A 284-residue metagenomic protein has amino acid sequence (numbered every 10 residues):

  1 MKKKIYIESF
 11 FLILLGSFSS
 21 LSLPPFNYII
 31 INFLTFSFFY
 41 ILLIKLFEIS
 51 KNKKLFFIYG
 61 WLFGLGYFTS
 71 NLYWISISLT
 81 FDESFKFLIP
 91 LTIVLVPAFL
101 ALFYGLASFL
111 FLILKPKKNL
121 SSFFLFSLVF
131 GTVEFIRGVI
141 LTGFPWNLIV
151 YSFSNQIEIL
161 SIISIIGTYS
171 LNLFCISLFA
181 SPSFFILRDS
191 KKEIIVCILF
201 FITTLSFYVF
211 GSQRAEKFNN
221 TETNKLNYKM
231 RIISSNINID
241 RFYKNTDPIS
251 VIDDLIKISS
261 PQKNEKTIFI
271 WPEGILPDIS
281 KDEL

Functional and structural regions predicted by a protein language model:
K2-F218: Membrane-embedded alpha-helical bundles of multi-pass enzymes that act on lipidic or dolichyl-linked glycan substrates
G211-L284: Soluble catalytic regions of membrane-associated enzymes that act on cell-envelope and secretory-pathway components
